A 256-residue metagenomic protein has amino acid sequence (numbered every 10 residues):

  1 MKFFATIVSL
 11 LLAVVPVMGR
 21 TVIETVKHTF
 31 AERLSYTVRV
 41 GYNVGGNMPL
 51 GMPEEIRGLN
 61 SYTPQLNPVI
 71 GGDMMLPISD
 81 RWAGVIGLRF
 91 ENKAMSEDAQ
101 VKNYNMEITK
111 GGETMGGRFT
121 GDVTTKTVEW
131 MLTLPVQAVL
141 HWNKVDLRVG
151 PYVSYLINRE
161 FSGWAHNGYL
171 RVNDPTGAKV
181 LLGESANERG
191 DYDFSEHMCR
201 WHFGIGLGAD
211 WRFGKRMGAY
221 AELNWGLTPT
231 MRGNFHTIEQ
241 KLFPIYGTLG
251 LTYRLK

Functional and structural regions predicted by a protein language model:
V14-P16: N-terminal signal peptide c-region/cleavage motif recognized by signal peptidases
G19-M74, D146, S154, R254-K256: Short glycine/proline- and aromatic-enriched beta-strand/turn motifs that initiate or cap beta-hairpins
K27-H28, D73-M75, Q137-H141, G208-R212 (+2 more regions): Transmembrane beta-barrel domains of outer membrane proteins
V38-V40, I86-L88, V136, V149 (+3 more regions): Membrane-embedded beta-strand positions of outer-membrane beta-barrel proteins
Y42-G46, F90-A94, W142-K144, V153-I157 (+2 more regions): Transmembrane beta-strands of outer-membrane beta-barrel pores
G46-Q65, K93-E129, L156-H202, P229-Y246: Extracellular/periplasm-exposed beta-strand and loop segments of Gram-negative cell-envelope proteins, dominated by
R81-G84, K144-L147, K215-A221: Repeated loop/turn-to-beta-strand initiation elements of outer-membrane beta-barrel proteins
F243-K256: Outer-membrane beta-barrel "beta-signal"
